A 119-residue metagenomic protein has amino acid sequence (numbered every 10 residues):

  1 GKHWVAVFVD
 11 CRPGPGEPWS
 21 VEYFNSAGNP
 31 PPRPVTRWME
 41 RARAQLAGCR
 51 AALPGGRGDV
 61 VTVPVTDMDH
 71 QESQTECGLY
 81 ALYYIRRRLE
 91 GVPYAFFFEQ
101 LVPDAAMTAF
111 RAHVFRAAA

Functional and structural regions predicted by a protein language model:
G1-A106: Cysteine protease-like catalytic core of ubiquitin/ubiquitin-like
A105-A119: C-terminal helix/juxtamembrane-tail motif
